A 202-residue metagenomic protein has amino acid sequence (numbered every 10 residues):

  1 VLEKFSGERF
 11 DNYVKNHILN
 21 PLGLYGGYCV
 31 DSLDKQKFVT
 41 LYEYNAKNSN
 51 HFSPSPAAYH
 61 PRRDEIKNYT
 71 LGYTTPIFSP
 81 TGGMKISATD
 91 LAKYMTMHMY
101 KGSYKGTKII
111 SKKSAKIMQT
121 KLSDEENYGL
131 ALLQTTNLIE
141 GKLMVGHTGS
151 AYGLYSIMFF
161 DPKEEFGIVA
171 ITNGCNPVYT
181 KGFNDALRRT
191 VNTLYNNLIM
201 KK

Functional and structural regions predicted by a protein language model:
V1-V145: Short, surface-exposed loop or secondary-structure junction motifs that flank catalytic or metal-binding residues
A57, H147-S150, A186: Short intrinsically disordered coil segments
M84-K85, H98, A151-G153, G174-P177: Solvent-exposed loop/turn segments at secondary-structure junctions within structured extracellular/periplasmic domains
D124-E126, N137-I139, S150-G153, F159-E164: A structural signal for short secondary-structure junctions
G129-A131, G167, G182-N184: Glycine-centered structural positions embedded in regular secondary structure
L133, V145-G146, A151, V178: Glycine-enriched catalytic-core subsegment of oxygenase/oxidase enzymes
M144-H147, Y155-F159, E164-C175: Short, well-ordered beta-strand elements
G174-K202: Short, gly/Ser/Thr-rich active-site loops of penicillin-recognizing serine hydrolases
